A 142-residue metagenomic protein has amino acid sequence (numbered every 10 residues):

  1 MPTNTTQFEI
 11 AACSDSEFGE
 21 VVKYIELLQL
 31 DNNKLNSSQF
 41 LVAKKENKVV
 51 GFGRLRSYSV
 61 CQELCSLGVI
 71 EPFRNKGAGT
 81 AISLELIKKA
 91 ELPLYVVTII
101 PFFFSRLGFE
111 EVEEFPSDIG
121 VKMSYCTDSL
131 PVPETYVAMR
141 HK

Functional and structural regions predicted by a protein language model:
P2-E20: A short beta-loop-alpha structural element at the N-terminal edge of CoA-dependent acyl/N-acetyltransferase catalytic
E9-A12, K23-K34: Helix-loop element at the rim of GNAT/NAT acetyltransferase active sites that forms part of the acceptor-substrate
V21, I25, P93-V97: Short, hydrophobic beta-strand segments that form beta-sheet elements in well-ordered domains
D31-V42, E46, E63, V132-T135: A short helix-loop-beta-strand connector motif used in the catalytic cores of GNAT acetyltransferases and, in some
V42, K48-S57, C61-G68: Conserved beta-strand in the GNAT
N75-K88: Conserved acetyl-CoA-binding loop-helix of GNAT-fold acetyltransferases
T98-Y125: Conserved active-site alpha-helix within GNAT-family acetyltransferase domains
S117-K142: C-terminal "cap" of GNAT-fold acetyltransferases
